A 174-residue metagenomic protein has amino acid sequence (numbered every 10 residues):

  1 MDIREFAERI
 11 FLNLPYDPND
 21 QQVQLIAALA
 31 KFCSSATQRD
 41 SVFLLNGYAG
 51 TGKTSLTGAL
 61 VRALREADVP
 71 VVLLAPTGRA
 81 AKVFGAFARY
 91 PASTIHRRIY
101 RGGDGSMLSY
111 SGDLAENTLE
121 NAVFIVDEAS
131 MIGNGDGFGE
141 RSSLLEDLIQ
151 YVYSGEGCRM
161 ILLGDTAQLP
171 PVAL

Functional and structural regions predicted by a protein language model:
M1-L174: Conserved ATP-binding/catalytic motifs of P-loop helicase motor domains
